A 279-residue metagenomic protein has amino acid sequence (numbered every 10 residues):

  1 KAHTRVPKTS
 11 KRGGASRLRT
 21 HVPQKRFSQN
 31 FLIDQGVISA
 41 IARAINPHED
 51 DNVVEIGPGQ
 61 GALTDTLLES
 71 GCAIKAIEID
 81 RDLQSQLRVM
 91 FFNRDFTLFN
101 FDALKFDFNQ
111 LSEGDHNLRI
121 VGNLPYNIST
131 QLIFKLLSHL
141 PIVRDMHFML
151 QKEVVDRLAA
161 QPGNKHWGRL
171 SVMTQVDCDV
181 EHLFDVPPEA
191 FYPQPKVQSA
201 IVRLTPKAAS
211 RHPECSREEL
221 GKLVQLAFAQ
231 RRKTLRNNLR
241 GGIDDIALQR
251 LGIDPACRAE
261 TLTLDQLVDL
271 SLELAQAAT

Functional and structural regions predicted by a protein language model:
K1-L226, D269-A275, T279: Catalytic cores of RNA-modifying enzymes
P206, V224-T279: C-terminal lobe and adjacent flexible extensions of AdoMet/dcAdoMet transferase-like proteins
